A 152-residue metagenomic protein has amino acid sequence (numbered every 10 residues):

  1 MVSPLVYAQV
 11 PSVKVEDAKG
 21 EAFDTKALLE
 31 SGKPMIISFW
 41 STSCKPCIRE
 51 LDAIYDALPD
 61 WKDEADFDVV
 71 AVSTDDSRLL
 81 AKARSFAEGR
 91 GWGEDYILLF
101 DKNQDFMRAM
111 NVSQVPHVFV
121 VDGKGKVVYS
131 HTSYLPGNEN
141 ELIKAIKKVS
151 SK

Functional and structural regions predicted by a protein language model:
A8-Q9: Boundary of Sec targeting at the N-terminus
K14-M35: A short beta-strand-turn-helix
G32-M35, W40-S43, D76, Q114: Short pre-active-site segment immediately N-terminal to redox-active cysteine/selenocysteine motifs in thiol-based
I36-I37, V69, V118: Hydrophobic beta-strand anchors of alpha/beta hydrolase catalytic cores
R49-R90, D105-R108: Structural microenvironment flanking redox-active thiols in thiol-disulfide oxidoreductases
F86-V121: Short, internal strand/loop/helix patches that form the active-site neighborhood or redox-interaction surface
V120-K152: Thiol-/selenol-based redox modules, centered on thioredoxin-like and closely related oxidoreductase domains
